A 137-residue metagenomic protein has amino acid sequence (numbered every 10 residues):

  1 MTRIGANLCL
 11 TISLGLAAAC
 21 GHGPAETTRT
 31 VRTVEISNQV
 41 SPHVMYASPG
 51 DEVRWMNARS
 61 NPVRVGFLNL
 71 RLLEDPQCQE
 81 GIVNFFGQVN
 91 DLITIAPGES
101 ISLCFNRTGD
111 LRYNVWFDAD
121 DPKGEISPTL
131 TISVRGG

Functional and structural regions predicted by a protein language model:
M1-C9: Bacterial N-terminal signal peptides that target proteins for export
L16-A19: C-terminal motif of bacterial Sec signal peptides marking the signal peptidase cleavage site
P24-V53: N-terminal edge beta-strand
G50, G81, A96-G98: Tight coil/turn sites that cap or link beta-strands
W55-R59: Asparagine-centered strand-capping/turn motif at beta-strand->loop junctions
S60-L70, Y113: Short, Lys/Arg- and Gly-enriched loop/turn segments at beta-strand edges
R71-G81: Short aromatic-acidic-glycine turn motif
G87-G137: Extracellular/periplasmic metallocenter environments
